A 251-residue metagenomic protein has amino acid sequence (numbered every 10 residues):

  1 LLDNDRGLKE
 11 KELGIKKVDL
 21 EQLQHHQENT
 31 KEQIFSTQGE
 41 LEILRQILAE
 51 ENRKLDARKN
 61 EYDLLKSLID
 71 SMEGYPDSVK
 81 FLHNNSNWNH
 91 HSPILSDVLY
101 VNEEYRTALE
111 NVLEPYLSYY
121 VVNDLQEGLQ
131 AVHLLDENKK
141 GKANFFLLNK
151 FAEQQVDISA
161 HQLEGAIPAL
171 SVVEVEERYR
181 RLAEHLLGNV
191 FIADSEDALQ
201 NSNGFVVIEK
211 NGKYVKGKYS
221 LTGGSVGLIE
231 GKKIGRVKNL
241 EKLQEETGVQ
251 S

Functional and structural regions predicted by a protein language model:
L1-D70, S251: Extended, EK/Q-rich alpha-helical coiled-coil segments that serve as long dimerization/scaffolding arms in large
D56-V249: Hinge-like oligomerization/junction regions that interrupt long coiled-coil arms in large cytoskeletal
